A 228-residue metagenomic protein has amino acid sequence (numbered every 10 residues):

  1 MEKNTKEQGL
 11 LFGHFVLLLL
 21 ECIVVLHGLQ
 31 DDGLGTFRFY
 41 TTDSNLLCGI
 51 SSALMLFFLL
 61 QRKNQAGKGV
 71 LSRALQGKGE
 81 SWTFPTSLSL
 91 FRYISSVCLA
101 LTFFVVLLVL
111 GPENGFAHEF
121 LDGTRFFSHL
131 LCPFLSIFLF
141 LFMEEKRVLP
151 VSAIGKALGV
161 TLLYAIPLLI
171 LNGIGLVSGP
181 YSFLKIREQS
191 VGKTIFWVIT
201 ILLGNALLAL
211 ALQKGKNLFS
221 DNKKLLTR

Functional and structural regions predicted by a protein language model:
M1-V16: N-terminal membrane topogenic signal
H14-G28, C48-M55, S96-V106, C132 (+3 more regions): Helical transmembrane-bundle signal
V25-L34, L107-A117, G173-I174: Juxtamembrane "helix-exit" motif on the non-cytosolic side of transmembrane helices
L34-T42, G115-F127, L149-I154, L184-E188: Non-cytosolic membrane-interface motifs at loop->transmembrane helix junctions
R62-S87, N217-R228: Membrane-interfacial, low-structure loops and terminal tails that flank and connect transmembrane helices in multi-pass
G123-F134, I195-I199: Membrane-interface loop-to-helix entry segments
P133-V151: Alpha-helical transmembrane segments in multipass membrane proteins, preferentially the mid-helix core
G175-A211: Membrane-interface transmembrane-helix boundary segments in multi-pass integral membrane proteins
